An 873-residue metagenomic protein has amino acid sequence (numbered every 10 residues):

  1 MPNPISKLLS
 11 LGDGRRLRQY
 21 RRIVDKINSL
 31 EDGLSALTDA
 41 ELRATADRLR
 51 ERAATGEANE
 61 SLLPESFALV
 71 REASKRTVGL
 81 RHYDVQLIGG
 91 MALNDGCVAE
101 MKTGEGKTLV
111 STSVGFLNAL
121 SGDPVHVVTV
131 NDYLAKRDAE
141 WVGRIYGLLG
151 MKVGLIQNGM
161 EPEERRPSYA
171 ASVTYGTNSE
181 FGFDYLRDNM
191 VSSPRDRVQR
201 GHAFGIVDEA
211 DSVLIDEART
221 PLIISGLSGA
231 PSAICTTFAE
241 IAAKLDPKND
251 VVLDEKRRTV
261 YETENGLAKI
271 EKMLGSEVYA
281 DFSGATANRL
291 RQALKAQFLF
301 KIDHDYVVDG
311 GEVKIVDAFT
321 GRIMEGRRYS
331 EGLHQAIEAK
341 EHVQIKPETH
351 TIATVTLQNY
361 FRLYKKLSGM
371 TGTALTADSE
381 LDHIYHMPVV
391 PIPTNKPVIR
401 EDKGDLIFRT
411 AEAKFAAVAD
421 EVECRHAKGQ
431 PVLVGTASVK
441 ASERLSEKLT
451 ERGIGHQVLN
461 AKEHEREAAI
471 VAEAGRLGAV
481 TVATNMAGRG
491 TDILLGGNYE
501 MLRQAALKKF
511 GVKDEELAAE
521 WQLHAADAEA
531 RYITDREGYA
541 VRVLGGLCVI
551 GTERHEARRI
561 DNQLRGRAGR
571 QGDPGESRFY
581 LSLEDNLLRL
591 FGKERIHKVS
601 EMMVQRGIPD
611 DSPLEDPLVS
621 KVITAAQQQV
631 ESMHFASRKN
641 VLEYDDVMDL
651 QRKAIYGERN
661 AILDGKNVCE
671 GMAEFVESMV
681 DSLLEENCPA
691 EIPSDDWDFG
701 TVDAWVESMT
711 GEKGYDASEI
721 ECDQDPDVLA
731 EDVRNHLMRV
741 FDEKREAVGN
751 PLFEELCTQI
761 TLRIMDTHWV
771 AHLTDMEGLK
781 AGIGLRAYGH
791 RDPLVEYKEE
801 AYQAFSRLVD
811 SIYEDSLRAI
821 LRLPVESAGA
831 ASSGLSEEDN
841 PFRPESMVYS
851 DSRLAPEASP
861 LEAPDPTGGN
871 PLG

Functional and structural regions predicted by a protein language model:
M1-G607, G657, A673-E674: Conserved P-loop NTPase motor core
L34, V307-K314, T320-R327, R542 (+4 more regions): Extended, charged helical/alpha-beta scaffold domains that provide interaction surfaces
